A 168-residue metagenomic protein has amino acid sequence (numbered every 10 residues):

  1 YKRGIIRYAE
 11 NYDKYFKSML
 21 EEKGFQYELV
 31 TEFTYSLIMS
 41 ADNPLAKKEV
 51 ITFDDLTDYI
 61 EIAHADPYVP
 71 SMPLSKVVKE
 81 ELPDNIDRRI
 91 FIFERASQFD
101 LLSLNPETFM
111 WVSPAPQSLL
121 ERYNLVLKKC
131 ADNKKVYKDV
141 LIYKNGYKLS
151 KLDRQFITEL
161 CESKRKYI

Functional and structural regions predicted by a protein language model:
Y1-S18: Central regulatory/effector-binding core of bacterial HTH transcription factors
K2, D66-V126: Hydrophobic hinge/microswitch elements
R7-E10, A41, H64-V69, S113-A115 (+1 more regions): Structural motif
N11-K14, L45, P116-S118: Glycine-rich nucleotide phosphate-binding loop and flanking beta-alpha elements of Rossmann-like dinucleotide-binding
Y12-K14, F53, D58-L82, S150: Secondary-structure junction motif
M19-Y35, M39-E61: Flexible hinge/capping segments at coil-to-helix
E22-E32, W111-A115, E121-V136, N145: Short beta-strand->loop
V126-I168: A late-sequence structural motif
